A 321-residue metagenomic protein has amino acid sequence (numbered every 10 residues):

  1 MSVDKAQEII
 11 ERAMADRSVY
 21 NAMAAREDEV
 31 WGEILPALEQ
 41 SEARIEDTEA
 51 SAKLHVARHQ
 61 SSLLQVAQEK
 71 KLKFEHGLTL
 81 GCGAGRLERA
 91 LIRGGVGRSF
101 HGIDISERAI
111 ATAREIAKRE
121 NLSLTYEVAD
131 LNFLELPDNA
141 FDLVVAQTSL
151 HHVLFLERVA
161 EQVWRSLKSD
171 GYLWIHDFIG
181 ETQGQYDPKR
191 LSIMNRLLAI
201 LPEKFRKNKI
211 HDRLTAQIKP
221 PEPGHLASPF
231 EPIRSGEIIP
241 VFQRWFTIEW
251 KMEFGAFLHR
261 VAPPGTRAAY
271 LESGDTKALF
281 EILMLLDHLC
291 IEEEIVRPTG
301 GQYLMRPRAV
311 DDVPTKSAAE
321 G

Functional and structural regions predicted by a protein language model:
A50-F74: Conserved alpha-helix/loop element of class I SAM-dependent methyltransferases that forms part of the SAM/SAH-binding
L72-G83: Conserved class I S-adenosyl-L-methionine
G85-F133: Class I SAM-dependent methyltransferase SAM/SAH-binding core
F133-L143: A short acidic, Gly/Pro-enriched loop at the edge of an enzyme's catalytic core that lines a small-molecule cofactor
L143-F155: A short SAM/SAH-binding and catalytic strip from SAM-dependent methyltransferases
E157-Y172: A short glycine-rich, Lys/Arg-flanked "PGG" loop and its adjoining helix->strand segment in the class I
W174-K207: Conserved class I S-adenosyl-L-methionine
F205-A269: Substrate-binding/catalytic lobe of Class I Rossmann-like enzymes that use SAM or dcSAM, i.e., the mid-to-C-terminal
